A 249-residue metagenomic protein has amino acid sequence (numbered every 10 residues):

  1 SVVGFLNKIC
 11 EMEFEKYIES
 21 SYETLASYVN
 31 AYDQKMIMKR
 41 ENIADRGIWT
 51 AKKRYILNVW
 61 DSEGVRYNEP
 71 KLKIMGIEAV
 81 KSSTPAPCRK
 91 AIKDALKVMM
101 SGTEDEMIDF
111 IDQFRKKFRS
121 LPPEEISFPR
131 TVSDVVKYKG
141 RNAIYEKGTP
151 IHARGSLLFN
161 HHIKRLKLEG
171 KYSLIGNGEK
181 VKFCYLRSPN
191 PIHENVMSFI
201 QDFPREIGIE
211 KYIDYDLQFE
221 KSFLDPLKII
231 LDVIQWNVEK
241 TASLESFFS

Functional and structural regions predicted by a protein language model:
S1-S249: DNA-dependent DNA polymerase catalytic subunits
